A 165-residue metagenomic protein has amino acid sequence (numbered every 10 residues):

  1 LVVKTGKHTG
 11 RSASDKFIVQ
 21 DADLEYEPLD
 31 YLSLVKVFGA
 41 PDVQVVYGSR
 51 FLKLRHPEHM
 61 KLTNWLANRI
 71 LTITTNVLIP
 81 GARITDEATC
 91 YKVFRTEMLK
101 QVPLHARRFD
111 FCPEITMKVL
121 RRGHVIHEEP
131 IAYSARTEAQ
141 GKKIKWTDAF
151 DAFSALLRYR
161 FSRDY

Functional and structural regions predicted by a protein language model:
L1-K16, P28-F109, R136-W146, F150-F153: Acceptor/aglycone-binding surface of glycosyltransferases and processive sugar-polymer synthases
L24-Y26: Acidic metal-phosphate-binding loop of nucleotide-sugar-dependent transferases
V77, R122, Y159, R163: Phosphate/oxyanion-binding loops and surfaces in catalytic or ligand/nucleic-acid-binding neighborhoods
A82-R83, R107, M117-S134: Catalytic donor-sugar/metal-binding loop of nucleotide-sugar-dependent glycosyltransferases
E114: Cell-envelope/extracellular polymer assembly enzymes that use nucleotide-activated donors
K118-L120, I144-W146, R163: Short, charged/polar low-complexity linear motifs in solvent-exposed/disordered segments
A149-Y165: Basic/Trp-rich segment in TM-proximal cytosolic loops or flexible interdomain/linker regions
